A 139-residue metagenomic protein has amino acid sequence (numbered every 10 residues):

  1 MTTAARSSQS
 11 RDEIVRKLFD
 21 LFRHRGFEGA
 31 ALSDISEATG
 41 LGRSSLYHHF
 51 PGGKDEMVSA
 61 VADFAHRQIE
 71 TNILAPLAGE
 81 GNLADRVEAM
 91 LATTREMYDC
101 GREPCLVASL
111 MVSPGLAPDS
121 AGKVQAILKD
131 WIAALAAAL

Functional and structural regions predicted by a protein language model:
M1-Q9: N-terminal intrinsically disordered/low-complexity leader segments
T2, E13, K17-A60: Helix-turn-helix
F50, L110-L116: Short helix-capping/turn signature of helix-turn-helix
A60, I73-E103: Hydrophobic alpha-helical connector segments
A62-Q68: Short, basic, alpha-helical segments at the C-terminal edge of helix-turn-helix-like DNA-binding modules
E70, A75, D85, C100 (+1 more regions): Amphipathic alpha-helical packing segments from all-alpha helical-bundle domains
